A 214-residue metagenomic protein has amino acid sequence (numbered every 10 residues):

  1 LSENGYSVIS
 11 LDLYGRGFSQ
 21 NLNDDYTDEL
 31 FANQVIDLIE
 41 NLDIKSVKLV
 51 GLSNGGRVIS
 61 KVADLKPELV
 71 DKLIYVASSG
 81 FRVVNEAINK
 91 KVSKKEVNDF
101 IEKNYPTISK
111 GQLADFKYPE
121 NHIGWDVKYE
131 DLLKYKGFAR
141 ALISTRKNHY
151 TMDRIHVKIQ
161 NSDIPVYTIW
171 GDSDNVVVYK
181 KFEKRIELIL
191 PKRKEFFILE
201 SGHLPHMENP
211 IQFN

Functional and structural regions predicted by a protein language model:
E3, I9-V50: Active-site loop/oxyanion-hole signature of alpha/beta-hydrolase fold enzymes
G51, G55-G56: Catalytic nucleophile loop
R57-L65, K72-N104: Flexible "cap/lid" loop of the alpha/beta hydrolase fold
V84-K90, F100-S162: Conserved alpha/beta-hydrolase catalytic His-Asp/Glu region
N148-H149, D172-V177: Acidic catalytic loop of the alpha/beta-hydrolase fold
I155-H156, I164, V178-E187: Short alpha-helix in the alpha/beta-hydrolase fold that links the catalytic acid
S162, T168-W170, D174: Short beta-strand/loop motif that positions the catalytic acidic residue of the alpha/beta-hydrolase fold
S201-I211: Catalytic histidine-centered segment of alpha/beta-hydrolase-like enzymes
